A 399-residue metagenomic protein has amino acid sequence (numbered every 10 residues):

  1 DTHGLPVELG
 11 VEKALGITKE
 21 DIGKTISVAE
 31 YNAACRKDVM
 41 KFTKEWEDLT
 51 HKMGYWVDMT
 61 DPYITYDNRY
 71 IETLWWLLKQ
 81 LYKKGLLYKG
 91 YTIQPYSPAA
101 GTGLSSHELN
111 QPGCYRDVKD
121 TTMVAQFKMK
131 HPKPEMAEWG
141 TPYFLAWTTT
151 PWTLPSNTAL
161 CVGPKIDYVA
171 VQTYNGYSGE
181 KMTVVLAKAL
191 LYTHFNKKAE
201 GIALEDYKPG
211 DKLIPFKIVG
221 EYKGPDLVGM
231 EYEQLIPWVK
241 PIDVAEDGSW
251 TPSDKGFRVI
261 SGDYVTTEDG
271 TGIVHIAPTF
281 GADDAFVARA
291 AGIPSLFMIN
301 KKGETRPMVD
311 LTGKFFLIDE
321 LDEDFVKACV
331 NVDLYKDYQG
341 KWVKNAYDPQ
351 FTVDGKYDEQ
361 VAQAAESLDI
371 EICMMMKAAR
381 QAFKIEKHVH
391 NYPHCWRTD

Functional and structural regions predicted by a protein language model:
D1-G179, A277-A282, V287-A290, F297-G313 (+1 more regions): N-terminal, positively charged nucleic-acid-binding surface of large information/translation enzymes
V28-N32, D61-I64, E268-T271, E320 (+2 more regions): A short, structure-level motif marking secondary-structure boundaries and short turns
V118-M123, K336, K341, N345-F351 (+1 more regions): Flexible, low-complexity interdomain linkers flanking nucleic-acid-processing modules
A146, K197-P209, A362-Q381: Short, basic/low-complexity N-terminal boundary segments at the transition from targeting/disordered tails
I166, A170, Y174-K302, K314 (+1 more regions): Catalytic alpha/beta core of large soluble enzyme barrels
F316-S367: Surface-exposed intrinsically disordered loops and tails
